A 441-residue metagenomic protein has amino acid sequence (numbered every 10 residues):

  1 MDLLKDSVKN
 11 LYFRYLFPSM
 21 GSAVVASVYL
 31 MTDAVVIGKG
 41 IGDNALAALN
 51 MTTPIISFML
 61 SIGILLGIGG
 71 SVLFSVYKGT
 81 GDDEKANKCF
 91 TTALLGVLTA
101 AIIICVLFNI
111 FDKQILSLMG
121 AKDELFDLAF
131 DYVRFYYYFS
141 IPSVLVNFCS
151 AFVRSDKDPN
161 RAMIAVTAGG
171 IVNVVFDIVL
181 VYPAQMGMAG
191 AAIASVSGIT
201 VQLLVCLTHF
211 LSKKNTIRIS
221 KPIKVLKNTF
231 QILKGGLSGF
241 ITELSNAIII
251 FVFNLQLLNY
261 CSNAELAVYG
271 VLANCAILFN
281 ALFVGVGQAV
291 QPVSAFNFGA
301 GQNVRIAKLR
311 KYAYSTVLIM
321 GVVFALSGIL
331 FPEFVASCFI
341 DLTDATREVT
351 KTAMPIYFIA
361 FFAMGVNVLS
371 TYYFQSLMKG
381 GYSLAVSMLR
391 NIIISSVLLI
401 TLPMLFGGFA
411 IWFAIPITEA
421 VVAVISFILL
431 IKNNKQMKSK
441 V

Functional and structural regions predicted by a protein language model:
M1-S19, F74-I141, P183-L237, S294-A360 (+1 more regions): Short alpha-helical transmembrane segments in multi-pass integral membrane proteins
R14-D33, F135, V146, G169 (+4 more regions): Transmembrane helical elements of multi-pass membrane transporters/channels
S19, A23, V35, V72 (+14 more regions): Transmembrane alpha-helix boundary and packing residues in multipass membrane permease domains and related
V28-A47, L116-D123, V179-M186, A247-L278 (+3 more regions): Helix-terminus/linker motif at the lipid-water interface of multi-pass membrane proteins
L46-V106, S143-A162, V268-P332, M364-V386: Small-residue-rich hydrophobic transmembrane alpha-helices
F58-S61, N173-I178, L203-L207, I277-A281 (+3 more regions): Hydrophobic transmembrane alpha-helices of multi-pass small-molecule transporters
G67, F135-R154, A165-G170, A191-C206 (+4 more regions): Short runs within selected transmembrane alpha-helices of multi-pass transporters and secretion channels
I393-P403: Transmembrane alpha-helical segments of integral membrane proteins
